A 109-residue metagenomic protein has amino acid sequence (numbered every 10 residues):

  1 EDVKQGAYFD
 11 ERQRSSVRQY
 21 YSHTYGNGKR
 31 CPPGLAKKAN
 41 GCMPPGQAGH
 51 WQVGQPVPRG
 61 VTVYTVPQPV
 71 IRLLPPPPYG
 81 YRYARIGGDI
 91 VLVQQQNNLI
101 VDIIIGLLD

Functional and structural regions predicted by a protein language model:
D2-D109: Low-complexity segments
